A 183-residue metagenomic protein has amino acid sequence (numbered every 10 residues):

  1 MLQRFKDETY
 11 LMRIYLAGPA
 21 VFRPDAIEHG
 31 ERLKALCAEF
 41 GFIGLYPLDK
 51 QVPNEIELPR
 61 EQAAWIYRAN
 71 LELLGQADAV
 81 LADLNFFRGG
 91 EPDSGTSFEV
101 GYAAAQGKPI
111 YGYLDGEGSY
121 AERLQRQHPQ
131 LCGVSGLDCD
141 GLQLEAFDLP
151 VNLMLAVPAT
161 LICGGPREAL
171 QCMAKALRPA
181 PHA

Functional and structural regions predicted by a protein language model:
L2-A183: Conserved catalytic or regulatory cores that recognize and/or transform ribose-phosphate-containing ligands
